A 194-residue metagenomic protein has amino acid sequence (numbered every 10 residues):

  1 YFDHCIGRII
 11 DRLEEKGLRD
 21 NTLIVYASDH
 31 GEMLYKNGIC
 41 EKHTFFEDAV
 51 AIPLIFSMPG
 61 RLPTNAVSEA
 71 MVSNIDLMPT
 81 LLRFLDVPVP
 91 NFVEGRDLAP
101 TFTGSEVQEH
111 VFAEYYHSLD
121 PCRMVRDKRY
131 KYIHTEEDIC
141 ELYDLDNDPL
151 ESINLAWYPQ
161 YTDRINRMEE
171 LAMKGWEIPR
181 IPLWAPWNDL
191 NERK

Functional and structural regions predicted by a protein language model:
Y1-D3: Outer-membrane beta-barrel transmembrane strands
C5-R12, T80: Short, conserved SAM-binding segment of the class I
D11-P63, S73: Histidine-centered active-site microenvironments of extracellular/periplasmic hydrolases and transferases
H30-K36, I75-M78, R83-L145, L150 (+2 more regions): C-terminal cap/loop subdomain of S1 sulfatases and analogous C-terminal strand-loop tails that border
M33, F45, L54, V67 (+3 more regions): Conserved beta-strand positions that form and line the central face of beta-propeller blades
E41, R61-V72, L85-V89, S152-Y161: Active-site rim elements
P53, S57, E170-R180: A short, conserved beta-to-alpha structural element at the edge of catalytic cores that scaffolds binding
